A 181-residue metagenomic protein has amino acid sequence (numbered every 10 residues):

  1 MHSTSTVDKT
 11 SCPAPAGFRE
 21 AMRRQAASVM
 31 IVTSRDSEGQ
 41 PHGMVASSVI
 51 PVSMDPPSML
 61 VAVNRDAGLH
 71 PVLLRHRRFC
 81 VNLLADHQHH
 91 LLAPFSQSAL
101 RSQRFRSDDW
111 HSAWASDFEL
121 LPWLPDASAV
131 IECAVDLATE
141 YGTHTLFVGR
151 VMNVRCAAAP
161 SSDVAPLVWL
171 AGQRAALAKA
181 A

Functional and structural regions predicted by a protein language model:
H2-A181: Basic, polyanion-binding surface patches
